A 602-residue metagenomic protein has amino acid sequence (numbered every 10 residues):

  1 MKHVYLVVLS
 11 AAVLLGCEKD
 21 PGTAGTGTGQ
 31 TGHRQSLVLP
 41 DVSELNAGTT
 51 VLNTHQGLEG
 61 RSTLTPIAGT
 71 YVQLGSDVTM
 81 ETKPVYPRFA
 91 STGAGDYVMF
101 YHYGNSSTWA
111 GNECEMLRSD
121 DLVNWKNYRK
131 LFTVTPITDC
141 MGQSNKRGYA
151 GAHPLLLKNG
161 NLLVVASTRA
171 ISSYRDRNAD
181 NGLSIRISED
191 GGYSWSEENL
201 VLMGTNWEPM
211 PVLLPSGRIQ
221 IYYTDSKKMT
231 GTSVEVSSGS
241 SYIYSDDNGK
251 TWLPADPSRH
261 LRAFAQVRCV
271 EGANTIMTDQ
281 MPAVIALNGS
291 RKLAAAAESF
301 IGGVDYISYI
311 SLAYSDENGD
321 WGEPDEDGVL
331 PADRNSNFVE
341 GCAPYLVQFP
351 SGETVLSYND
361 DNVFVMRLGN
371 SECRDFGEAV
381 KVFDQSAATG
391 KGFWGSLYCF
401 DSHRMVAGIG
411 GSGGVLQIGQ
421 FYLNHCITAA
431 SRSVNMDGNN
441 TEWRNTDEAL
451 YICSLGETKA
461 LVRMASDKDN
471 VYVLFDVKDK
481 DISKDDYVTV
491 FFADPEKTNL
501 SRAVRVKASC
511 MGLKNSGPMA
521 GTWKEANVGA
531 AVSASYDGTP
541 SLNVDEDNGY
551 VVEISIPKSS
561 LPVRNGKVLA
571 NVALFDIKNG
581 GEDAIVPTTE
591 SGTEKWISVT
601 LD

Functional and structural regions predicted by a protein language model:
K2-V8: Sec-dependent signal peptide recognition, specifically the positively charged N-region followed immediately by
H3, V13-T50: Bacterial Sec-dependent N-terminal signal peptides
H33-C426: Asp-box/BNR beta-propeller blade signature and adjacent active/binding-site loops in extracellular glycan-interacting
S106-T108, D479-K484, E496: Extended, low-complexity, turn-rich repeat/linker tracts enriched in Gly/Pro/Ser/Thr and Asp/Glu that occur
D361, V544-L561: Localized edge beta-strand/strand-to-loop motifs within extracellular or lumenal beta-rich domains
I427-D437, T446, F491-M519, K558-D602: Acidic/polar low-complexity flexible segments
G438, N470-K478, Y550-P557: Short, well-ordered beta-strand segments enriched in hydrophobic/aromatic residues
S501-N548: Glycine-aromatic-enriched beta-strand/loop faces of beta-sandwich-type recognition domains, especially lectin-like
